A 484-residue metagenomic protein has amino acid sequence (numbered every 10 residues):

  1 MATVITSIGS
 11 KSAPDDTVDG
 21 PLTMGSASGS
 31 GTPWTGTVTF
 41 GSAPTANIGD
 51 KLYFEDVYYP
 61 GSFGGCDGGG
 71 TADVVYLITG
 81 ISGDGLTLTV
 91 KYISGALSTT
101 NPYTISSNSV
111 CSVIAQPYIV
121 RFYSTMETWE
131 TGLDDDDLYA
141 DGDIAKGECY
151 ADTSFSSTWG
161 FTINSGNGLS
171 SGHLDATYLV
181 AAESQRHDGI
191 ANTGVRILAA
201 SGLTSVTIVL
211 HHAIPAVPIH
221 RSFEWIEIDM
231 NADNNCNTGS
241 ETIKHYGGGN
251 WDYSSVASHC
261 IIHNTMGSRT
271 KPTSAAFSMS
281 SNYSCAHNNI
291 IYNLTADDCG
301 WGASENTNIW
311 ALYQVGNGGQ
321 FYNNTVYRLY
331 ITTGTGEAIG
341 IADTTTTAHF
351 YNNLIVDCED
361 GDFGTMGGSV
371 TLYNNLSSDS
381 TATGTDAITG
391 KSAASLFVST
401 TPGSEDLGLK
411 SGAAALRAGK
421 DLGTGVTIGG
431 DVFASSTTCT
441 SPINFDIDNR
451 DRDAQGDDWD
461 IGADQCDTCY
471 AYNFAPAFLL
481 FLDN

Functional and structural regions predicted by a protein language model:
M1-S10, Y470-N484: Viral virion structural and adsorption modules
A2-I48, E55-T128: Small/polar beta-strand repeat architecture
P44, V57-Y59, S82-D84, I93-L97 (+9 more regions): Acidic glycine-/aspartate-rich tracts in secreted/extracellular proteins
S106-S112, G168-C236, T389-V398: Right-handed parallel beta-helix/beta-spiral solenoid domain characteristic of secreted/periplasmic
I114-Y118, Q465-P476: Low-complexity, Pro/Thr/Ser/Gly/Ala-rich linker/spacer regions in secreted, extracellular modular proteins
D141-D175, A182-R186: N-terminal extracellular ligand-recognition/capping segment immediately after the signal peptide
G239-H245, W251, H259-G412, G425: Predominantly extracellular beta-rich ligand-binding scaffolds that present long acidic/polar faces for carbohydrate
I388-T468: C-terminal accessory segments
